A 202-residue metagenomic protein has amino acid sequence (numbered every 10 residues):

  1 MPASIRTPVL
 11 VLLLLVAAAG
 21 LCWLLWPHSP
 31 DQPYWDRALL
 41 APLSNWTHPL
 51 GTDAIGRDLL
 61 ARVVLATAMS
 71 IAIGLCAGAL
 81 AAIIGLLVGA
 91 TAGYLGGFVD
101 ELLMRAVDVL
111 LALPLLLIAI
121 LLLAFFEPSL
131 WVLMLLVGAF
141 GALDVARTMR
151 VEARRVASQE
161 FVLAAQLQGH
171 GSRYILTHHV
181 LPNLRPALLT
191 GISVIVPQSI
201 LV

Functional and structural regions predicted by a protein language model:
M1-L86, A90-T91, G97-E101, L116 (+2 more regions): Gly/Trp-centered helix-boundary motif
S4, L110-L111, H178-H179, N183 (+1 more regions): Hydrophobic alpha-helical transmembrane segments of integral membrane proteins, especially lipid-exposed positions
A19-W23, A119, L123, T190: Structural signal for membrane-spanning alpha-helices in multi-pass inner-membrane proteins, emphasizing helix cores
P49, D53, L59, I83 (+4 more regions): Generic hydrophobic transmembrane alpha-helix motif, especially the helices
R57-A72, C76, G96-M104, R154-S158 (+1 more regions): Amphipathic cytosolic juxtamembrane alpha-helices at the membrane-cytosol interface of multi-pass membrane transporters
M69, I73, I84-V88, L115 (+8 more regions): Functionally critical, cavity-lining and gating residues within the transmembrane helices of 12-TM secondary
G78-A79, G138-G141, E152, G191-V196: Residue-level hotspots within the lipid-embedded alpha helices of multi-pass solute transporters
